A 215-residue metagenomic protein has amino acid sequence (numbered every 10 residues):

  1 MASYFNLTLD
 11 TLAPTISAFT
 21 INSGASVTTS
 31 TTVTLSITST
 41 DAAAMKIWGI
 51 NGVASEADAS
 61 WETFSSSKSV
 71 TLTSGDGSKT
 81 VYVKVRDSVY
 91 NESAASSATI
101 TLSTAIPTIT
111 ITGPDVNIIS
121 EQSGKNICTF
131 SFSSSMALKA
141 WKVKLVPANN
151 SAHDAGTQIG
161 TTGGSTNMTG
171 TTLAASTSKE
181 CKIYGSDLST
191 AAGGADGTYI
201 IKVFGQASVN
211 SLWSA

Functional and structural regions predicted by a protein language model:
M1-A215: Low-complexity, disordered linker/stalk regions enriched in Pro/Thr/Ser/Gly
